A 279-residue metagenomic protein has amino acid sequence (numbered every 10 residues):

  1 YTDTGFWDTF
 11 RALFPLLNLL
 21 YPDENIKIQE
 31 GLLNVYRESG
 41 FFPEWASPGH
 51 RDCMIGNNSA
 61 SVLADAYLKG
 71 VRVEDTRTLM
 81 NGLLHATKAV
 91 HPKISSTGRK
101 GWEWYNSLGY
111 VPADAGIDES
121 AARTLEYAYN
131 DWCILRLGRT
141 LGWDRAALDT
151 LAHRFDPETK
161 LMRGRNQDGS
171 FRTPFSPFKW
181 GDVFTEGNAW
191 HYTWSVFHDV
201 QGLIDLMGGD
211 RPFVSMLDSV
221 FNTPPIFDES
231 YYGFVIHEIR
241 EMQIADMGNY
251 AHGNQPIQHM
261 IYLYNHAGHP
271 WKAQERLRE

Functional and structural regions predicted by a protein language model:
G5-R11, A60, V73-H153, K160-E279: Active-site core of glycosidic bond-cleaving carbohydrate-active enzymes
F6-R11, L16-N25: Short, solvent-exposed loop/edge-beta patches enriched in aromatic
P22-A46, P225-E238: Active-site-surrounding "flap" and adjacent substrate/cofactor-binding loops of secreted or lumenal enzymes, prototyped
N25-V35, A46-I55, A66-G70, N81-L84: Mobile, glycine-rich extracellular loop/lid and propeptide segments that shape or gate substrate/ligand access
G31, H153-R154: The canonical alpha-helical register within tetratricopeptide repeats
N34-F41, E158, F175, V183: Catalytic or ion-translocation cores adjacent to nucleophile or general acid/base/metal-coordination motifs in diverse
L63: Active-site and NAD+-binding cores of ADP-ribose-processing enzymes
